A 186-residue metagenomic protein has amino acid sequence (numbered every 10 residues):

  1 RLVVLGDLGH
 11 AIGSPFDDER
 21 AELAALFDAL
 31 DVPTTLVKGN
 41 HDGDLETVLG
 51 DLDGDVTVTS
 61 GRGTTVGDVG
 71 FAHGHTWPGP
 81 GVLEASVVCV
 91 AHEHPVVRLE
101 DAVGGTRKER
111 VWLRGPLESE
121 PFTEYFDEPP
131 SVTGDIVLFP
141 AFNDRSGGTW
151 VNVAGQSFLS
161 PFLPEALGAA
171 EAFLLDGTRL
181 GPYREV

Functional and structural regions predicted by a protein language model:
R1-V66: Core catalytic region of metal-dependent phosphoesterases/phosphodiesterases, especially metallo-beta-lactamase-like
D7-G9, N40-H41, G74-T76, A91-E93 (+1 more regions): Active-site metal-binding loops of divalent metal-dependent hydrolases
A11-I12, V97, S146: Short, solvent-exposed loop/turn segments at secondary-structure junctions
F27-L30, G81-L83, S131: Short, conserved loop/helix-junction motifs that constitute active-site signature segments in enzyme catalytic cores
E46-T47, D51-T123: A contiguous pocket-lining binding segment that forms or flanks enzyme active sites
E100-V186: Acidic, His/Gly-rich catalytic cores of divalent-metal-dependent hydrolytic chemistry
